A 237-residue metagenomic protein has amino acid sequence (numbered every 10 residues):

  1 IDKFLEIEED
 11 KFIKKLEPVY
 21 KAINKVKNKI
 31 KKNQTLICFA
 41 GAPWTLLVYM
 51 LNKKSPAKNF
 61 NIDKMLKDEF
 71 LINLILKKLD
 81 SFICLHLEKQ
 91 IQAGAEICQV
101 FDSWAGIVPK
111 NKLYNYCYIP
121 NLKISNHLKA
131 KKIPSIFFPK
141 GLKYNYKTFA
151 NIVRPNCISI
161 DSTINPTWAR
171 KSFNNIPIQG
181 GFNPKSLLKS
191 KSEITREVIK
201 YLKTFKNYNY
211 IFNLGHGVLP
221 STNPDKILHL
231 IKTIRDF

Functional and structural regions predicted by a protein language model:
I1-D10, N33: A contiguous, low-structure linker/loop signature
K15-F237: Active-site loop segments of alpha/beta catalytic cores
